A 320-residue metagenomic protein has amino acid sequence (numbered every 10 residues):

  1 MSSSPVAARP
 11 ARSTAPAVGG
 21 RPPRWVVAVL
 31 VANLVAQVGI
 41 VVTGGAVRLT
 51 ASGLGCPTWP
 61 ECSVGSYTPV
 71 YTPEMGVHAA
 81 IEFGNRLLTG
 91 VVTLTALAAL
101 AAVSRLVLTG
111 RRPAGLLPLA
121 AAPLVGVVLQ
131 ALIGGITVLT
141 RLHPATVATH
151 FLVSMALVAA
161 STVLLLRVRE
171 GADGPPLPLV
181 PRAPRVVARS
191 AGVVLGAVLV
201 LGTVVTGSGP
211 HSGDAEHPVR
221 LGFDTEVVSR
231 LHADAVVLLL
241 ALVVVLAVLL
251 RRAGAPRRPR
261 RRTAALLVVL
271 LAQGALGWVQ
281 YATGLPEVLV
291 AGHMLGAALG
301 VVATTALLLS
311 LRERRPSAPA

Functional and structural regions predicted by a protein language model:
M1-A320: Polytopic transmembrane helical bundles with strong interfacial aromatic enrichment
